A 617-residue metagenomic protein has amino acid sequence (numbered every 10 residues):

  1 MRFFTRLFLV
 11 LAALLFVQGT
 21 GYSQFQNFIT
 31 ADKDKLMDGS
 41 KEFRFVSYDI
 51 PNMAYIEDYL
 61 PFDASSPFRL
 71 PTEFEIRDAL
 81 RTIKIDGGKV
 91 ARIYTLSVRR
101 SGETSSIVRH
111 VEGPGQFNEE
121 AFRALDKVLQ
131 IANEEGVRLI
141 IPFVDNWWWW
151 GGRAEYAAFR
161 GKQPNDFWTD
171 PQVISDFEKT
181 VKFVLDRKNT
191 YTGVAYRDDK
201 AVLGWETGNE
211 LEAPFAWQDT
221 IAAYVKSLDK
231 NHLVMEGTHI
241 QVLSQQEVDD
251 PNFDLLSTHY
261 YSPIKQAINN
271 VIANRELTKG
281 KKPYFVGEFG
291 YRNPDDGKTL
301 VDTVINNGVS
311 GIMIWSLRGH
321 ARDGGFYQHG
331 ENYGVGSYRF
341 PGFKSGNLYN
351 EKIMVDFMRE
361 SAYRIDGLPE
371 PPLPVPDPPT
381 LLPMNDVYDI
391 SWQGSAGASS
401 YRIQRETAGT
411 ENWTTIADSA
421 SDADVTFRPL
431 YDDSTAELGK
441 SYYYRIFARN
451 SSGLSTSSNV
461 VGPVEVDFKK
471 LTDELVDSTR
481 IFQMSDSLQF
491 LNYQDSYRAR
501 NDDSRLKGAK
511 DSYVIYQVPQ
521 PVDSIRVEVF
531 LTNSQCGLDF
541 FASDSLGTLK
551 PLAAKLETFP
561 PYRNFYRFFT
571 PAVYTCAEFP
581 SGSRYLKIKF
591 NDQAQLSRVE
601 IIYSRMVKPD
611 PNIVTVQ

Functional and structural regions predicted by a protein language model:
F25-F253, H259, I264-K265, G280-P283 (+1 more regions): Active-site mouth of glycoside hydrolases
F285-I365: Substrate-binding cleft of secreted/luminal carbohydrate-active enzymes
R364-G397, L438, G453-D467: Pro/Thr/Ser/Gly-rich low-complexity, intrinsically disordered linker/stalk tracts
A398-D418: Extracellular low-complexity, O-glycosylation-prone stalks/linkers
D433-S452: Beta-strand-rich modules
A448, I588-F590: Conserved structural position at the C-terminal beta-strand of extracellular beta-sandwich adhesion modules
V464-P519, E600-Q617: Glycan-recognition and processing domains
Q520-S534: A short beta-strand element within beta-rich, extracytoplasmic domains of secreted/secretory-pathway proteins
